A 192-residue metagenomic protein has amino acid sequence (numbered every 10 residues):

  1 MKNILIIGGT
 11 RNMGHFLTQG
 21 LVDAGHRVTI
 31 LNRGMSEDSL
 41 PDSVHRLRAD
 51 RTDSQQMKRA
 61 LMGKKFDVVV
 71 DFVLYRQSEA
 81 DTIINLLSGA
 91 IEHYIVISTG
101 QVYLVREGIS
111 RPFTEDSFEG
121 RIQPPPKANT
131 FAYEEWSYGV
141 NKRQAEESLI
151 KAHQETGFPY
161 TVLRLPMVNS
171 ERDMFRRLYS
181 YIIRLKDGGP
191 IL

Functional and structural regions predicted by a protein language model:
N3, R27, E92-H93, P159: Residues at the starts of beta-strands that form the adenosine-phosphate
I4, M35-L40, H45-V96, V102-L104: NAD(P)H-binding glycine-rich loop region in Rossmannoid oxidoreductase-like domains and their noncatalytic homologs
I4-A24: N-terminal Rossmann NAD(P)H-binding glycine-rich loop of SDR-like oxidoreductase domains
R27-R33: Conserved glycine-rich Rossmann-like NAD(P)H-binding loop of the short-chain dehydrogenase/reductase
L31, I97, L163: The conserved SAM/SAH-binding core of class I Rossmann-like methyltransferase domains, concentrating on the hydrophobic
G100-P112, V168-D173: Conserved catalytic-site region of short-chain dehydrogenase/reductase
Q123-V162, R177: Active-site Tyr-X1-5-Lys
H153-L192: NAD(P)-dependent short-chain dehydrogenase/reductase
